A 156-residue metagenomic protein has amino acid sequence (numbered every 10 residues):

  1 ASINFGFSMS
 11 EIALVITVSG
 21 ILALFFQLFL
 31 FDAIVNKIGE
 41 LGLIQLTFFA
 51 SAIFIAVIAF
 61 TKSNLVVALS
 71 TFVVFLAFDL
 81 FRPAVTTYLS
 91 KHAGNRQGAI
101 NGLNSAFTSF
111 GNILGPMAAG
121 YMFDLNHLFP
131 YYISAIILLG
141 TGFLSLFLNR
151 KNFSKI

Functional and structural regions predicted by a protein language model:
A1-I12: Short amphipathic helix-loop junctions that connect adjacent transmembrane helices in Major Facilitator Superfamily/SLC
F26-E40, F123: Helix-to-loop junctions at the C-terminal end of transmembrane segments in multipass secondary transporters
G42-V57: Structural signature of the two symmetry-related core transmembrane helices
A59-T71: Helix-loop junctions at membrane interfaces in 12-TM secondary transporters
L80-A93: Intracellular juxtamembrane helix-capping segments at the cytosolic ends of symmetry-related transmembrane helices
N95-D124: A late C-terminal transmembrane helix in Major Facilitator Superfamily
G120-L138: A membrane-interface helix-boundary motif in multi-pass transporters
S134-I156: Multi-pass alpha-helical transporter architecture, strongest for 12-TM Major Facilitator/SLC carriers used
